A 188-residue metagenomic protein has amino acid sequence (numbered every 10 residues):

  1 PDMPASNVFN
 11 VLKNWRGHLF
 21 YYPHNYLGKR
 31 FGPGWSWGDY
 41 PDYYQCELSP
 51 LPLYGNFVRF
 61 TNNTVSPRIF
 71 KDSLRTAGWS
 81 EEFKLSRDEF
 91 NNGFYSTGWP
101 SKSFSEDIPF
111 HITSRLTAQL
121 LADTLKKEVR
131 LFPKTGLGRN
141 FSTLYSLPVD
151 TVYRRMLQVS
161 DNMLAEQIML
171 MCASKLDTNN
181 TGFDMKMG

Functional and structural regions predicted by a protein language model:
P1-G188: Conserved serine DD-peptidase/penicillin-binding transpeptidase domain and beta-lactam-recognizing active-site
